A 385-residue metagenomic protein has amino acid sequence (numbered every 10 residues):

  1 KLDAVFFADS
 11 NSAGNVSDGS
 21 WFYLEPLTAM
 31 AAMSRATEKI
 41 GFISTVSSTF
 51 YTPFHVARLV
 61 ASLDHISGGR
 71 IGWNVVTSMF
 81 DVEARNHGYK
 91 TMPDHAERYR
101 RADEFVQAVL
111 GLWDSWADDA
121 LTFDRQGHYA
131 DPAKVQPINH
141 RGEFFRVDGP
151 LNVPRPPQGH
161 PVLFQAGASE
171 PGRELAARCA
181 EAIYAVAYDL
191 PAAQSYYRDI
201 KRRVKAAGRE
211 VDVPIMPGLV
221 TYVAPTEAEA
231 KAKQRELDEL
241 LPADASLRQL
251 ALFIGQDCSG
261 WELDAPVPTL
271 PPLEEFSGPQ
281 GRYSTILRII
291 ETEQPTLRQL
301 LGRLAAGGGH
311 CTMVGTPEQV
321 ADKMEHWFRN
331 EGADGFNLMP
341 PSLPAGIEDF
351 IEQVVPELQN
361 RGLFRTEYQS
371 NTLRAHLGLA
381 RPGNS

Functional and structural regions predicted by a protein language model:
L2-S385: N-terminal glycine-rich cofactor-binding segment that shapes the pocket for flavin-like pterin cofactors
